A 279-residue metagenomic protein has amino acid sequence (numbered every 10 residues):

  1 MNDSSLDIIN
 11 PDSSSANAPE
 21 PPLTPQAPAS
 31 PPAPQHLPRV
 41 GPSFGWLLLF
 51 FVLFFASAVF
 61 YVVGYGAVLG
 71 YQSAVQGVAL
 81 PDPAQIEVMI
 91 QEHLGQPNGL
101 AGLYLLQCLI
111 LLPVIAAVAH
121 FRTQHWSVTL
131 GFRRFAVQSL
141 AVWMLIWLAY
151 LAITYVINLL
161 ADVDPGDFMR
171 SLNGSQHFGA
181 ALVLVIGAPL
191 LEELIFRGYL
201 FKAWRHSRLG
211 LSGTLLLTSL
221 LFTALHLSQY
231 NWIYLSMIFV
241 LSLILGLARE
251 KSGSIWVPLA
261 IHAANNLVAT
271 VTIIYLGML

Functional and structural regions predicted by a protein language model:
M1-W126, Y155, T270-L279: N-terminal, membrane-interfacial amphipathic/helix-forming hydrophobic leader that caps and precedes the first
P31-Q35, F51, F55-A56, L148-L279: Transmembrane helix-loop-helix hairpins at the membrane interface of multi-pass integral membrane proteins
L47, L105, L140-M144, F239: Alpha-helical transmembrane segments
G95, L130-G131, G174, G253: Juxtamembrane loop-transmembrane helix junctions in multi-pass integral membrane proteins, especially the extracellular
G95-L100, I110-L111, Q138-V142, I146-Y150 (+2 more regions): Short alpha-helical transmembrane interface motifs in multi-pass membrane proteins
V118, M144-L145, R170: A general boundary/transition motif marking the beginning of the first structured unit of a protein
Q124, F135, H206-G210: Juxtamembrane helix-boundary/capping and inter-helix hinge elements in multi-pass membrane proteins
S127-L148, T218: Interfacial segments of alpha-helical transmembrane regions
